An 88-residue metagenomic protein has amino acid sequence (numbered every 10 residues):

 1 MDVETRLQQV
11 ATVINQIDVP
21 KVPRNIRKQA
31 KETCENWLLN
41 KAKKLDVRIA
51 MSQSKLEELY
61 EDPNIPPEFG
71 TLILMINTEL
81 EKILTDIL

Functional and structural regions predicted by a protein language model:
M1-K31: Short terminal alpha-helical segments
M1-V10, A42-K55: Short amphipathic alpha-helical heptad-repeat segments
I14, C34, N77-L80: Hydrophobic core/packing positions within alpha-helical solenoid repeats
V19-P20, R27, L38, A42 (+3 more regions): Alpha-helical rod/repeat scaffolding segments in eukaryotic adaptors/tethers and long-chain four-helix cytokines
I26-E32, A50, G70-M75: Short, charged, amphipathic alpha-helical segments
W37-D46, I83-I87: Amphipathic alpha-helical coiled-coil segments
L56-L88: Amphipathic alpha-helical binding modules
